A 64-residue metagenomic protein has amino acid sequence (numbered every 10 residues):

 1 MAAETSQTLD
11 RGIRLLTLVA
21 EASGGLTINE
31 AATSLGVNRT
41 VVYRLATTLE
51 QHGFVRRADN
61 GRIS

Functional and structural regions predicted by a protein language model:
A2-S64: N-terminal helix-turn-helix
